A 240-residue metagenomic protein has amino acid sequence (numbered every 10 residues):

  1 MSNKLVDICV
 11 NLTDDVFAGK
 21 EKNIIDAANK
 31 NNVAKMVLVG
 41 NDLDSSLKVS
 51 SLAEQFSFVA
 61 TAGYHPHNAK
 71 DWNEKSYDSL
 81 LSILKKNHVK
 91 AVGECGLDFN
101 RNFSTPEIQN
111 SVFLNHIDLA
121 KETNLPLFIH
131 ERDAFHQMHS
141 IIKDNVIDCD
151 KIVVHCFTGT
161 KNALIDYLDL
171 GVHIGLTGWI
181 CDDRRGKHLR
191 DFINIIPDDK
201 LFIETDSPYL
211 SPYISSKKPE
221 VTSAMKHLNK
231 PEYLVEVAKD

Functional and structural regions predicted by a protein language model:
M1-D240: Mid-domain alpha/beta scaffold segments of enzyme catalytic cores
